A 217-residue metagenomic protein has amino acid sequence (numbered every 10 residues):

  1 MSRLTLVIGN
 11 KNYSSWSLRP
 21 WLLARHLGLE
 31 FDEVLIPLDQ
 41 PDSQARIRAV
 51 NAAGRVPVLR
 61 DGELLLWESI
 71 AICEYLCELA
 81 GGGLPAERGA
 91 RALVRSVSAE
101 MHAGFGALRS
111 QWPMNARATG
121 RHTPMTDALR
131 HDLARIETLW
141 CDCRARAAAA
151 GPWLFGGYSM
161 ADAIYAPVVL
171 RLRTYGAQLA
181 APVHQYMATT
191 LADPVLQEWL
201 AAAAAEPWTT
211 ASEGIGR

Functional and structural regions predicted by a protein language model:
M1-M125: GST-like domain detector, emphasizing the conserved glutathione-binding G-site in the N-terminal thioredoxin-like
L4, F105-A192: GST-like fold's C-terminal all-alpha helical module
L6-I8, V34, G156, T174 (+1 more regions): Short, contiguous strand/loop micro-motifs
W16, W21, W67, L84 (+4 more regions): Tryptophan-centric aromatic hotspots in well-structured domains and transmembrane helices
R88-G89, P113, S159, A201 (+1 more regions): Short capping/connector residues at structural and topological boundaries
V94-E100, A147, G151, T209-R217: Short flexible/disordered coil segments
P182-R217: Long hydrophobic alpha-helical segments typical of transmembrane helices together with their membrane-interfacial
